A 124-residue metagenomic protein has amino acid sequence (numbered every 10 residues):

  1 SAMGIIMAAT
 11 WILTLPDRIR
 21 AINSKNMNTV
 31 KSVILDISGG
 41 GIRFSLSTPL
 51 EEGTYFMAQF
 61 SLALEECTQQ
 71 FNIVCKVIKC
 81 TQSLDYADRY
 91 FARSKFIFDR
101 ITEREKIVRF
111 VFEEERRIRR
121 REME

Functional and structural regions predicted by a protein language model:
S1-E124: Structured alpha-helical
